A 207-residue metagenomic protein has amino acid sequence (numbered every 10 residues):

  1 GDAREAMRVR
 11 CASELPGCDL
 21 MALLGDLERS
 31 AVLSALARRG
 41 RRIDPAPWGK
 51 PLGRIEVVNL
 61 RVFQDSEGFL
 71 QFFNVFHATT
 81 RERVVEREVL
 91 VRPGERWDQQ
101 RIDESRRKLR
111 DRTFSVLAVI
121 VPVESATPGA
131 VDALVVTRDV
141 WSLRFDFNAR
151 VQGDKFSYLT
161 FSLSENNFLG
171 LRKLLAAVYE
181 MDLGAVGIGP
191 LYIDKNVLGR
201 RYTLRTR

Functional and structural regions predicted by a protein language model:
G1-R207: Immediate N-terminus of the mature polypeptide
